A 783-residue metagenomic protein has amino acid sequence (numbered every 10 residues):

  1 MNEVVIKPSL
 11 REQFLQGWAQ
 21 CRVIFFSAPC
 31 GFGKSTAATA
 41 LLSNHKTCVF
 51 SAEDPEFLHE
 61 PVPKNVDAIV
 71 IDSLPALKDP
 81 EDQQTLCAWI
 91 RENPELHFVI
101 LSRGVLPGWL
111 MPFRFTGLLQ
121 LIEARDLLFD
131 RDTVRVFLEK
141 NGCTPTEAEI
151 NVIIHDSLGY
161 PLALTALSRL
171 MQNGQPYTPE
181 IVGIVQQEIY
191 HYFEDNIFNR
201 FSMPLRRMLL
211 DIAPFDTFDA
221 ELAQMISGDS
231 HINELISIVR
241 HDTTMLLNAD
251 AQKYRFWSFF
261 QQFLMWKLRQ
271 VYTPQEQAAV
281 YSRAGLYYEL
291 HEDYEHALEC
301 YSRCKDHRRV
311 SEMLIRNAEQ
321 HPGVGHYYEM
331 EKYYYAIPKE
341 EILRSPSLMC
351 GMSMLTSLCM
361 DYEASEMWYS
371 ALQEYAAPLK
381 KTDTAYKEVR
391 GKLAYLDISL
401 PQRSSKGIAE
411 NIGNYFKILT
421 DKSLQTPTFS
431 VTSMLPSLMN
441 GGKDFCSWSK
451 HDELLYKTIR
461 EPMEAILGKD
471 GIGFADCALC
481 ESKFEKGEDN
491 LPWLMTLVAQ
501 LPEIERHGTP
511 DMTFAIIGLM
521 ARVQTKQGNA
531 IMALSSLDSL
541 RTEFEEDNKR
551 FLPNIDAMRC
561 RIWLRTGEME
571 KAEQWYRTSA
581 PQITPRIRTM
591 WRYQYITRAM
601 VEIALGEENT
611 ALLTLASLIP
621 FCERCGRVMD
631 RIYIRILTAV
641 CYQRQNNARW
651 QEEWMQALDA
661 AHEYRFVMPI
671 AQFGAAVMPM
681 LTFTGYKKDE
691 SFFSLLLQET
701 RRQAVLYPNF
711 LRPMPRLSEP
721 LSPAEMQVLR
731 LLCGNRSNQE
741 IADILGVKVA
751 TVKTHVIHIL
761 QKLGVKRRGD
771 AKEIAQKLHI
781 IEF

Functional and structural regions predicted by a protein language model:
G31, A38, F115, L121 (+4 more regions): Amphipathic alpha-helical "lid/sensor" segments that cap RecA-like P-loop NTPase cores
V62-D82: Conserved P-loop NTPase "ATPase switch" module shared by AAA+ and STAND
A76, W89-F113: Sensor-1/coupling segment of RecA-like P-loop NTPase cores
A148, Y190-R269, A279-S282: C-terminal boundary/linker of central alpha/beta nucleotide-binding cores
V271-L348, A364-W368: Extended alpha-helical scaffolding segments used for macromolecular assembly and cargo binding
E295-H296, D306-H307, K381-K392, K422-M439 (+8 more regions): Alpha-solenoid helical repeat architecture
E341-I516, V523: Internal alpha-solenoid helical repeat scaffolds
P708-I757, Q761-L763, Q776-F783: Helix-turn-helix DNA-binding segment
